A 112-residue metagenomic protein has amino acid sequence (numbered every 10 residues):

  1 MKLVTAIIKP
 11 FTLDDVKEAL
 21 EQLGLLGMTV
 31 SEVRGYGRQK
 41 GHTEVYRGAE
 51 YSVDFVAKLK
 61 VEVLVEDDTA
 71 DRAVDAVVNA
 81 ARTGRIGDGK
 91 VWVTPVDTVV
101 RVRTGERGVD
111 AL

Functional and structural regions predicted by a protein language model:
M1-L112: Positively charged, small/polar-rich N-terminal and surface patches that mediate targeting and assembly and bind
